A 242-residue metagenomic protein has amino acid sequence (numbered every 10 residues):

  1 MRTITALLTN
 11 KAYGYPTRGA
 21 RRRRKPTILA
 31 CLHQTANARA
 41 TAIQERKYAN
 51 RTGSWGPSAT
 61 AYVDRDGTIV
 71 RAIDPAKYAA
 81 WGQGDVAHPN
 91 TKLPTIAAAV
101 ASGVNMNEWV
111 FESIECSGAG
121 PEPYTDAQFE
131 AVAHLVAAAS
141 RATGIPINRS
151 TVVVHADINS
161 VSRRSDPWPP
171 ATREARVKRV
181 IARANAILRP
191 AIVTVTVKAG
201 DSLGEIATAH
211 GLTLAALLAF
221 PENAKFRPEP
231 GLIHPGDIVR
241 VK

Functional and structural regions predicted by a protein language model:
M1-N10, R23-R24, N105, W109-S113 (+2 more regions): Basic/polar, cationic surfaces and motifs that engage anionic cell-wall and phosphate/carboxylate ligands
M1-N107: N-terminal catalytic cores of peptidoglycan-degrading enzymes
Q34-A36, I73, G120, V136-T143 (+3 more regions): Sec/Tat-exported extracytoplasmic proteins
A36-R39, G67, A119-G120, D157-R163 (+1 more regions): Acidic glycine-/aspartate-rich tracts in secreted/extracellular proteins
F129, G200-L203, L232: Short alpha-helical patches at coil-to-helix transitions and adjacent helical residues in well-structured domains
P190-G211, A215, D237: Primarily a LysM-type cell-wall glycan-binding module
E205, T213-K242: Extracellular LysM carbohydrate-binding repeats and other cell-envelope/extracellular binding modules
